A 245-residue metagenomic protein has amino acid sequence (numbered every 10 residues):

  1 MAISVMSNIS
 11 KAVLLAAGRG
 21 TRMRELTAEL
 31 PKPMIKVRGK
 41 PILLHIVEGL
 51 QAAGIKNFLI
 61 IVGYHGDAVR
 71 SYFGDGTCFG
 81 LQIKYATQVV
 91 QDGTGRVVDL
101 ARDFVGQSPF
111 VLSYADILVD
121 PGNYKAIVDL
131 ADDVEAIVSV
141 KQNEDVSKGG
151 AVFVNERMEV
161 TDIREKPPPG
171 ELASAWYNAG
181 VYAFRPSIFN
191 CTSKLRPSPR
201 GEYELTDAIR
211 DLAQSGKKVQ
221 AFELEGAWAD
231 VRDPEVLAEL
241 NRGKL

Functional and structural regions predicted by a protein language model:
A2-L14, R22, K36, K40-S113 (+2 more regions): Conserved N-terminal catalytic core of the sugar/cofactor nucleotidyltransferase
G18, Y64, G122, P186-S187 (+1 more regions): Alpha-helix/helix-capping structural signal
A28-K32: Short alpha-helical oligomerization interface
M34, V152-V154, A221: A structural signal for short hydrophobic beta-strand segments in well-ordered beta-sheet cores
G93, V146-A151: Glycine-rich phosphate-binding loop of ATP-grasp-fold ATP-dependent ligases
Y114-L118: The conserved acidic donor/metal-binding loop of glycosyltransferases
G122-S147: Conserved donor-nucleotide/metal-binding helix-loop-beta segment in metal-dependent transferases, i.e., the alpha-helix
V128-D129, E159-L245: Catalytic-core segments of class I nucleotidyltransferases/pyrophosphorylases that form NMP-activated intermediates
